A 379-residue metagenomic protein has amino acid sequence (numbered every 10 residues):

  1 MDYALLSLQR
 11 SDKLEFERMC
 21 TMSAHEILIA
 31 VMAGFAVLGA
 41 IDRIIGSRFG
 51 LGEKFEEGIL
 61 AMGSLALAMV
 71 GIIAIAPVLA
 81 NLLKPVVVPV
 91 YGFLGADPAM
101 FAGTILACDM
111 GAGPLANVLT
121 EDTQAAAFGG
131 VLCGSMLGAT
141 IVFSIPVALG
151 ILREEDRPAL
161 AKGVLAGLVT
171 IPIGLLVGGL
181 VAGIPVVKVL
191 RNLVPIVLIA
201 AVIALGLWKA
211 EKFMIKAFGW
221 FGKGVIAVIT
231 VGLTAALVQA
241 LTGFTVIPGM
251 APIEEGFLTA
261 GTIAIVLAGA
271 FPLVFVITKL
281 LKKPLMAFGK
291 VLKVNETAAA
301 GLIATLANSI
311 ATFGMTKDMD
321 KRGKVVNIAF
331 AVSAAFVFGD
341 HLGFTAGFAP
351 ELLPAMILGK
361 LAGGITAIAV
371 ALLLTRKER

Functional and structural regions predicted by a protein language model:
L5, Q9-T21: Short, Lys/Arg-enriched N-terminal segments with co-localized hydrophobic residues within the first ~10-30 amino acids
C20-G71, F128-L137, I141-P272, I277 (+2 more regions): Signature of multi-pass transmembrane helix bundles
E53-A61, V88-F93, K283-V294: Short amphipathic alpha-helical coupling elements at transmembrane boundaries
S64-A80, D109-P114, P172: A generic, lipid-embedded transmembrane alpha helix
I75-L82, L115-T123, V181, F244-T245: Transmembrane alpha-helix boundary signature
L79-D97: Interfacial/capping segments of alpha-helical transmembrane domains
L94-T170, N295-A349: Alpha-helical membrane segments and immediately flanking helix-loop junctions that form or couple to the substrate/ion
A270, P284-K290, T297-L302, A307: Intrinsically disordered, low-complexity segments enriched in Gly and acidic/Ser/Thr residues that form flexible
